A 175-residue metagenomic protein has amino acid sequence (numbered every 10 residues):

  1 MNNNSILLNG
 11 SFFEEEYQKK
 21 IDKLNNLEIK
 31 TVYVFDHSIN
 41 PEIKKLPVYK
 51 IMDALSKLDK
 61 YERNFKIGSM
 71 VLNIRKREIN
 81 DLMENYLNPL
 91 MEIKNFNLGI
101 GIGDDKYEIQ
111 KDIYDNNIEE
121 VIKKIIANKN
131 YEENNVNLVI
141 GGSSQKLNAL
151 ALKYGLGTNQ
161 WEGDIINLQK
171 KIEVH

Functional and structural regions predicted by a protein language model:
M1-H175: Active-site-adjacent structural elements that line small-molecule/cofactor binding pockets in enzymes
